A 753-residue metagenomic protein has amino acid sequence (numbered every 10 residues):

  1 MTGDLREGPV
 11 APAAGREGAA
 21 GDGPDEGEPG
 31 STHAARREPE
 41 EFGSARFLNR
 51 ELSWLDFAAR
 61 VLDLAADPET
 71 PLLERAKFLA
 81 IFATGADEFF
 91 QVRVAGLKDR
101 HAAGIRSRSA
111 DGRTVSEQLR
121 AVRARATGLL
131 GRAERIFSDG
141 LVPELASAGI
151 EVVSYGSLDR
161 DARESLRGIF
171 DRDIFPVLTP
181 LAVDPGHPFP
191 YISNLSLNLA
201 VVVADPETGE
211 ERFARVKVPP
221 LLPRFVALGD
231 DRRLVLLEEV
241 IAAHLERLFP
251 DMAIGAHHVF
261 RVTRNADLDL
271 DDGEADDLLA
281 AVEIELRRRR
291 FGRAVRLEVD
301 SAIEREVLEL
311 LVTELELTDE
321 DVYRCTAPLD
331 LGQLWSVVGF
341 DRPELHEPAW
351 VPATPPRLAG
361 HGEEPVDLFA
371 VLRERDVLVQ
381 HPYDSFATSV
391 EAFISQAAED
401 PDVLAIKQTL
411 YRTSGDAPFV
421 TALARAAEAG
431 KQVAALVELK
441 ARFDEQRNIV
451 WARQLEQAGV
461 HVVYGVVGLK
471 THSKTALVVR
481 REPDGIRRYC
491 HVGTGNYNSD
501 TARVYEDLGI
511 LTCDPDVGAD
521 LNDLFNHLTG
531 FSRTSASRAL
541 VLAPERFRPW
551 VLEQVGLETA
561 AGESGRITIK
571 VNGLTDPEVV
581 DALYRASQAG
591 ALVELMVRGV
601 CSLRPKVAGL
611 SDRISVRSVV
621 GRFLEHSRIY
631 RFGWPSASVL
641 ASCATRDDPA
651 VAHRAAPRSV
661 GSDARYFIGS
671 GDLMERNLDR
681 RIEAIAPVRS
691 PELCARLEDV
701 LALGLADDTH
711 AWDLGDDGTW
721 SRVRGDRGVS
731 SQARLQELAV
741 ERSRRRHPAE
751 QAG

Functional and structural regions predicted by a protein language model:
M1-I567, R585, A589, C601-G753: N-terminal localization/anchoring segments of enzymes in phospholipid and broader phosphate metabolism
N572: Cofactor-pocket helix-loop regions in the catalytic cores of large enzyme subunits
L592-M596: Hydrophobic alpha/beta core scaffold segments
